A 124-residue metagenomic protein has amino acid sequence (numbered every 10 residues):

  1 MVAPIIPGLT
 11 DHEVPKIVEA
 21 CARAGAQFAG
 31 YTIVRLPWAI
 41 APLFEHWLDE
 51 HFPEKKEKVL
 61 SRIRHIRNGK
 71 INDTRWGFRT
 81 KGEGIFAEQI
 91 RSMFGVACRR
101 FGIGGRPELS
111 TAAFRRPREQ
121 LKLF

Functional and structural regions predicted by a protein language model:
M1, I6-G8, F28-T32: Core AdoMet radical
H12-F124: Auxiliary Fe-S-binding modules of radical SAM enzymes
